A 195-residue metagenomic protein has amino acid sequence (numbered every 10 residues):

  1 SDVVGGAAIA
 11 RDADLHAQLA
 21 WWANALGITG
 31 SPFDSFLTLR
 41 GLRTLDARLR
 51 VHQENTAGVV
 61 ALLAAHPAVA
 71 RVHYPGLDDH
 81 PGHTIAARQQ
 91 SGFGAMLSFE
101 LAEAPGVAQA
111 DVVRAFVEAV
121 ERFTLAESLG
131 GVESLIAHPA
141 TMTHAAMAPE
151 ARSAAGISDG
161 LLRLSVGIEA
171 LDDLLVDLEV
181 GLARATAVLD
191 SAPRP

Functional and structural regions predicted by a protein language model:
S1-L19, N24-L37, G41-L45: Active-site PLP attachment segment
Q18-W21, A47, V51-G58: A non-catalytic, amphipathic alpha-helix used as a structural packing/dimerization or gating element in enzyme scaffolds
L19, V112-E121, D177-L182: Short amphipathic alpha-helices in soluble, non-transmembrane regions that often serve as interface/regulatory elements
L26-G27, E118-S128, G181-D190: A common structural junction motif
L37-A47, G94-G106, L162-G167: Short, well-ordered beta-strand elements within core beta-sheets of diverse protein domains
R48, S134-P195: PLP-dependent enzyme catalytic core of the Aspartate aminotransferase-like
A57-G130, S134, A148-S153, P195: Conserved small-domain helix->loop->beta segment predominantly found in fold-type I
